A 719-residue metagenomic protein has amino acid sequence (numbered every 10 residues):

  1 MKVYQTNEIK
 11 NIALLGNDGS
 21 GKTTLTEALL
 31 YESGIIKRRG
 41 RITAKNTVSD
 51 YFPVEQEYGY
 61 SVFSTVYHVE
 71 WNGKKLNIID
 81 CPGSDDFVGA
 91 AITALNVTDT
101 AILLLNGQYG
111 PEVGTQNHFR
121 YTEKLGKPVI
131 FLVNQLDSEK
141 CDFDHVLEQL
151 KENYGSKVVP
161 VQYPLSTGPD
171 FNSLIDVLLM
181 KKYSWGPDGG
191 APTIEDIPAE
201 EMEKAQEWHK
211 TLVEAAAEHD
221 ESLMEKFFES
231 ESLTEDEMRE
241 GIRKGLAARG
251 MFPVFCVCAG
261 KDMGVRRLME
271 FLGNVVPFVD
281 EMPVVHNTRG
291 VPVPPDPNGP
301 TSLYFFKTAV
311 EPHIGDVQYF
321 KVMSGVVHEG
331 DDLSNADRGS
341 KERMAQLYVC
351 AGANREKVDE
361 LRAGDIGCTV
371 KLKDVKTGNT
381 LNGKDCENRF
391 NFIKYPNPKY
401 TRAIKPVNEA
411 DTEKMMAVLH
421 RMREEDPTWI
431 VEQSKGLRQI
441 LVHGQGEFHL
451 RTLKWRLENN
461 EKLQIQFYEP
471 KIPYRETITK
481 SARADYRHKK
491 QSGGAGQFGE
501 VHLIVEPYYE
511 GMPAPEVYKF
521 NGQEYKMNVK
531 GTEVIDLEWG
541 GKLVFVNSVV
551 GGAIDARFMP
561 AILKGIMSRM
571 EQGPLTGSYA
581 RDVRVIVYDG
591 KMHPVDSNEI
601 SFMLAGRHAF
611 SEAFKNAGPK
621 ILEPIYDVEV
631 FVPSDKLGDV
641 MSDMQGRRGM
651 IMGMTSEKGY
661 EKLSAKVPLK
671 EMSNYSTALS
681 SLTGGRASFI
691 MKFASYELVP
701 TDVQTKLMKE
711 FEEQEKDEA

Functional and structural regions predicted by a protein language model:
M1-L105, Y109-P111, P160, K204: P-loop NTPase switch module centered on the Walker A-proximal segment
M1-S20, R39, G107-P312, G367: P-loop NTPase catalytic nucleotide-binding module
Q5, Y67-N72, K244-G250, V431-S434: A short acidic-Thr-Gly-centered motif at the start of a beta-strand
T6-I9, T23, K45-N46, G59-F63 (+25 more regions): Amphipathic alpha-helical transducer elements in NTP-driven molecular machines
G19, L25, G59, D80 (+22 more regions): Conserved structural-core and active-site-/substrate-pathway-adjacent residues in large, well-folded domains of enzymes
N46, N72-L76, N96-I102, A216-K226 (+2 more regions): Gly-rich Lys/Arg/Thr-decorated short loops/hinges at beta-loop-alpha junctions or inter-strand turns that position
G73-K75, T98-A101, G126-L132, A248-P253 (+4 more regions): Short, surface-exposed connector motifs at secondary-structure boundaries
Q149, V158-P160, P164, G168 (+3 more regions): Accessory interaction regions appended to the cores of large information-processing enzymes
